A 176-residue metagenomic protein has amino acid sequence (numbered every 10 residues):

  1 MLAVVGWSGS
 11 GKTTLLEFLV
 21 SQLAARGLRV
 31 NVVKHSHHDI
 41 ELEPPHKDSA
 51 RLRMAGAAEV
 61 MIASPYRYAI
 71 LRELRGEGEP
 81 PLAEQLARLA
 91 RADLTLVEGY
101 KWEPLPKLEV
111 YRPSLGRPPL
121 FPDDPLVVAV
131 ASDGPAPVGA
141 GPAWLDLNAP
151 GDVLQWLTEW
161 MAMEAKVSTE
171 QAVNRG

Functional and structural regions predicted by a protein language model:
M1: Walker A (P-loop) ATP-phosphate-binding motif of ABC ATPase nucleotide-binding domains
V4: Hydrophobic anchor at the beta1->P-loop junction of P-loop NTPases
S8: The conserved Walker
K12: Conserved lysine of the Walker
V20-P80: N-terminal phosphate/diphosphate-binding loop that engages ATP/GTP or pyrophosphate donors across diverse enzyme folds
E73-W102: Phosphate-binding/switch loop-helix module in NTP-utilizing enzymes
L94-V167, Q171: Phosphate/Mg2+-binding loops and adjacent switch elements in nucleotide/diphosphate-handling enzyme cores
